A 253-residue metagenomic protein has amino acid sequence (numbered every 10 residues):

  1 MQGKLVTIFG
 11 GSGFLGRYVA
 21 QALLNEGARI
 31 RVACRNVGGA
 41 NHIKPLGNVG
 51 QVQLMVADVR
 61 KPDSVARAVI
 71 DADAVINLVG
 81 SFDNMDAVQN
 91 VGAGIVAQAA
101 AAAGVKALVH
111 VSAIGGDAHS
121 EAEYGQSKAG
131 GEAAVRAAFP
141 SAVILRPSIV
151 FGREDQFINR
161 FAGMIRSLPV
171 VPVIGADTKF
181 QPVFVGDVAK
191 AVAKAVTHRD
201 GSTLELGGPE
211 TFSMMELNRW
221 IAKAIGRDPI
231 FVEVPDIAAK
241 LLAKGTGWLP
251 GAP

Functional and structural regions predicted by a protein language model:
K4-A28: N-terminal Rossmann NAD(P)H-binding glycine-rich loop of SDR-like oxidoreductase domains
F9, A33, L78-V79, L108-I114 (+1 more regions): SDR active-site strand-loop-helix element
A28-G38: Conserved glycine-rich Rossmann-like NAD(P)H-binding loop of the short-chain dehydrogenase/reductase
G38-A103, A113-A118: NAD(P)H-binding glycine-rich loop region in Rossmannoid oxidoreductase-like domains and their noncatalytic homologs
E132-G163: Conserved beta-loop-beta element that borders a ligand/cofactor-binding pocket
Q156-F157, G175-V196, S202-G208: Substrate-positioning beta->alpha
K194-P253: Mid/C-terminal beta-alpha module of Rossmann-like enzyme folds, strongest in SDR-family dehydrogenases/epimerases
